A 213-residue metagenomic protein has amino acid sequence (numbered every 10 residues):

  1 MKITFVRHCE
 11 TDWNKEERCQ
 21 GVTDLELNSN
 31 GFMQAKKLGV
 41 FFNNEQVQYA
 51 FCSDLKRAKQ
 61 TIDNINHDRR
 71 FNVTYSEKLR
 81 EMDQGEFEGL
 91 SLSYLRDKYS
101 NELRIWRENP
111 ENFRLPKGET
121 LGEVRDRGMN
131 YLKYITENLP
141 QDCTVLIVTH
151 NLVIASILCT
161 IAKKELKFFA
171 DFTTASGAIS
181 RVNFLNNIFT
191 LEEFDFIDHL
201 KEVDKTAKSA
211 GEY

Functional and structural regions predicted by a protein language model:
M1-T4: Extreme N-terminal starter segment of soluble prokaryotic enzymes
E10-T61, L115-M129: Loop-to-helix element that buttresses phosphate recognition and phosphoryl-transfer chemistry
T11, V153-I154: Short active-site segment of divalent metal-dependent hydrolases/proteases that encodes the spacing between
L38-L103: Phosphate-coordination/substrate-recognition cap region in phosphate-metabolizing enzymes
N64, S156, T160: Active-site signature of alpha/beta-hydrolase-fold catalytic machinery across serine- and Asp/Cys-nucleophile hydrolases
M82-D97, E137, Q141-C143, C159-Y213: Acidic, low-complexity terminal tails and accessory targeting/binding regions of phosphate-metabolizing enzymes
V124-N138, D142-N151: GST-like fold's C-terminal all-alpha helical module
